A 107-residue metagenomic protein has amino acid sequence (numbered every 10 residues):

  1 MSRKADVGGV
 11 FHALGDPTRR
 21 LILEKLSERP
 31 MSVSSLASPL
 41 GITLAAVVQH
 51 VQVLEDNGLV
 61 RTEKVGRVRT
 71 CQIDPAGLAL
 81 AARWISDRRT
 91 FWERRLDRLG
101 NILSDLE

Functional and structural regions predicted by a protein language model:
M1-D6, E24, A79-E107: Amphipathic alpha-helical dimerization/coiled-coil segments that flank or bridge DNA-binding/regulatory modules
S2-A45, V68-R83: N-terminal helix-turn-helix DNA-binding core of bacterial DNA-binding proteins
L14-G15, L59, K64, R83-W84 (+1 more regions): Coiled-coil-like amphipathic alpha-helices with heptad-repeat character
L14-P17, T43, L54, A76 (+3 more regions): Residue-level signal for short amphipathic helical patches enriched in basic/charged and nearby hydrophobic residues
S38, Q49, D56: Alpha-helical residues within the helix-turn-helix
Q49-H50, G66, I85: Generic helix-packing signal
E55-G66, T70-Q72: Beta-hairpin "wing" of winged helix-turn-helix
